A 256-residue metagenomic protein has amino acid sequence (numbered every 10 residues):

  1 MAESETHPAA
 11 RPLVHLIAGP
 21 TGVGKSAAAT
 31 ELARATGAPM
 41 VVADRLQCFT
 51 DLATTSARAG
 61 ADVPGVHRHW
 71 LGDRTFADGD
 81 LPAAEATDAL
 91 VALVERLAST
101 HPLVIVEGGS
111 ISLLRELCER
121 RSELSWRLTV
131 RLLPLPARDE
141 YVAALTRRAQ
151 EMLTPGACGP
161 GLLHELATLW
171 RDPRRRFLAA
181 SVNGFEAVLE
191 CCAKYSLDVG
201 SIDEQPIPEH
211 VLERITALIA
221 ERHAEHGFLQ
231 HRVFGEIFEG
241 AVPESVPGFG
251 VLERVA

Functional and structural regions predicted by a protein language model:
M1-A9, W70-T75: Extended, non-globular alpha-helical segments
A2-T6, A98, L113-A256: C-terminal accessory "lid"/substrate-recognition subdomains
A9-H15, H101-P102: Pre-Walker A (Motif I) flank of P-loop NTPase domains
V14-L32: Glycine-rich phosphate-binding P-loop
H15-I17, V41, H69-L71, T129-P134: Hydrophobic/aromatic beta-strand patches that form the interior of the parallel beta-sheet core in alpha/beta enzyme
G19-P20, E107-I111, L135-P136: Structural motif
T21, P82, V211, I215: Catalytic cores of large soluble enzymes that bind and process phosphate-bearing ligands
S26-V104, S112-C118: N-terminal phosphate/diphosphate-binding loop that engages ATP/GTP or pyrophosphate donors across diverse enzyme folds
